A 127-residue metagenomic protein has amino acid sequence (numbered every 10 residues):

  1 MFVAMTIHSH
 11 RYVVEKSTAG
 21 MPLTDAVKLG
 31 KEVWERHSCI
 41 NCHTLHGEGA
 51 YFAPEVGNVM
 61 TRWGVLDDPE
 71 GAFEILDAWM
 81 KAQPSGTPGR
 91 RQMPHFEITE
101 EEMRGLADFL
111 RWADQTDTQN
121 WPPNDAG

Functional and structural regions predicted by a protein language model:
M1-D25, W79, F109-G127: Post-cleavage N-terminal segment of exported redox proteins
T18-A19, G57-V59: Short helix/strand-bridging catalytic loops that position acidic/His residues to coordinate divalent metals and engage
T24-D25, E32, H46-A50, N58-N120: Extracytoplasmic electron-transfer domains, predominantly the class I c-type cytochrome c fold
K31-H37: Local sequence-structure signature of Cys/Sec-based thiol-disulfide redox active-site neighborhoods
C39-C42: Short cysteine clusters
